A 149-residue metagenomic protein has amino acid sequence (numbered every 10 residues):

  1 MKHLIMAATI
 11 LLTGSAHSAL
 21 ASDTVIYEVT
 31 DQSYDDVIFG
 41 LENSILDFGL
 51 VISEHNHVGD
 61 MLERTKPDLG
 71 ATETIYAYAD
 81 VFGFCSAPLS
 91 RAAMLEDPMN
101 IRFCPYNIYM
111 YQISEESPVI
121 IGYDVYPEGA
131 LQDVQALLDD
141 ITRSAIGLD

Functional and structural regions predicted by a protein language model:
M1-L4: Positively charged n-region of N-terminal signal peptides that target proteins for export
L12-A19: C-terminal segment of classical bacterial N-terminal signal peptides
A19-I52, N56: Terminal, regulation- and interaction-focused segments at domain boundaries
V37, L41, S90, V134-L138: Stable alpha-helical elements in mature extracytoplasmic
L41, F48-I52, K66, T142-D149: Sec/Tat-exported extracytoplasmic proteins
S53, H57-F103: Compact, glycine-rich, soluble single-domain proteins
F103-E128: Beta-strand/loop substructures that line and gate deep hydrophobic ligand-binding cavities in soluble
I120-D149: C-terminal partner/receptor-binding element of secreted or periplasmic proteins
